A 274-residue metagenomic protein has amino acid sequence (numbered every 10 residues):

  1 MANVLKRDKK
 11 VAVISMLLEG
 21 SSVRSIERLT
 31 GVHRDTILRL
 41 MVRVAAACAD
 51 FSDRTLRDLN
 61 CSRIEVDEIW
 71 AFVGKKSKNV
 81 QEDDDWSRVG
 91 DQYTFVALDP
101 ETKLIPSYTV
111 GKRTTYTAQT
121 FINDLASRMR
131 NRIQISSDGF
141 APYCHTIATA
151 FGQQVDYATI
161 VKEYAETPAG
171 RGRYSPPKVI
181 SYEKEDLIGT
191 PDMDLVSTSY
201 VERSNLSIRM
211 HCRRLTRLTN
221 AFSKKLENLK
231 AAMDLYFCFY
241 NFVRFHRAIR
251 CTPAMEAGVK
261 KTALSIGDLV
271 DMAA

Functional and structural regions predicted by a protein language model:
M1-A274: Residue-level recognition of single "structural anchor" positions that define or cap local secondary structure
